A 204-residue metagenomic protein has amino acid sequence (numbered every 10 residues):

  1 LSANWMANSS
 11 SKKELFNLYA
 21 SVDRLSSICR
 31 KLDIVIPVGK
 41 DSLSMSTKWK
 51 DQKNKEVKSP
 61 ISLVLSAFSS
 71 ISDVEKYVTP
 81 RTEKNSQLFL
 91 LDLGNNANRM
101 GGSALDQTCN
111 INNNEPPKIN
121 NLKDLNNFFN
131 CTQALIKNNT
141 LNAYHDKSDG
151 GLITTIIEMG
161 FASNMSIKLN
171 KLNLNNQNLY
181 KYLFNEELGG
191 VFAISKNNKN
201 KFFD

Functional and structural regions predicted by a protein language model:
L1-N96, G102-C109: Glycine-rich phosphate/pyrophosphate-binding loop regions near the starts of catalytic domains
E14-I28, L32, P37, D41-V64 (+2 more regions): Glycine-/charge-enriched secondary-structure boundary and capping motifs
L90-L93, G102-N142: A glycine- and small/hydrophobic-rich beta-loop-beta segment that serves as a flexible "lid/hinge" or phosphate-binding
